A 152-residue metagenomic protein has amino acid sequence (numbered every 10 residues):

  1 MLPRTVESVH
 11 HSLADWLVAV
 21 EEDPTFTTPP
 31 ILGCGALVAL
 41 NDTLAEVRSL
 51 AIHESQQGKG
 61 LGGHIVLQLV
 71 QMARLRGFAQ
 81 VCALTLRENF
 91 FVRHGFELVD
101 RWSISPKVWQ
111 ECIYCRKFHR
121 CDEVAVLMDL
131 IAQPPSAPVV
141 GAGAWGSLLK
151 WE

Functional and structural regions predicted by a protein language model:
M1-I31: Active-site rim helix/loop that mediates acceptor-substrate recognition in acyltransferases
S12, L40, L84-L86: A short, compositionally biased micro-patch
V18, T27-A51: Conserved beta-strand in the GNAT
L50-Q57, L86-R87: A short, internal acetyl-CoA/4′-phosphopantetheine-binding micro-motif in the GNAT/acyltransferase core
G58-L75, A83: Conserved acetyl-CoA-binding loop-helix of GNAT-fold acetyltransferases
L75, A79, T85-Y114: Conserved active-site alpha-helix within GNAT-family acetyltransferase domains
I104-E152: C-terminal "cap" of GNAT-fold acetyltransferases
